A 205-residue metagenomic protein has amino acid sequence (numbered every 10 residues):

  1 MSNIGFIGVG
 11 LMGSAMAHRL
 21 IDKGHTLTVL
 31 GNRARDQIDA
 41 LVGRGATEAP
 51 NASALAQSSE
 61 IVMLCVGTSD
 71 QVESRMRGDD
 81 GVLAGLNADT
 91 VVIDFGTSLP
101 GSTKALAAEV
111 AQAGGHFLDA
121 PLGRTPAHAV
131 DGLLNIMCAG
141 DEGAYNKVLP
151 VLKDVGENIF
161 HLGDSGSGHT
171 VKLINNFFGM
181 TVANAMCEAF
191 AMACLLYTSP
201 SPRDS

Functional and structural regions predicted by a protein language model:
M1-Q57, I61-L64: NAD(P)+-binding Rossmann beta1-loop-alpha1 motif at the extreme N-terminus of oxidoreductases
I4, T97-F177: Rossmann-fold dinucleotide-binding core
I38, S59, S69, D79 (+5 more regions): A general structural signal for well-ordered alpha-helical segments in protein cores
A52-A56, I61-V62, S69-L134: Rossmann-like NAD(P)(H) cofactor-binding subdomain of soluble oxidoreductases
A189: Cationic-aromatic interfacial patches
Y197-S205: Single conserved hydrophobic/aromatic residue that forms the stacking wall/gate of nucleotide- or nucleobase-binding
